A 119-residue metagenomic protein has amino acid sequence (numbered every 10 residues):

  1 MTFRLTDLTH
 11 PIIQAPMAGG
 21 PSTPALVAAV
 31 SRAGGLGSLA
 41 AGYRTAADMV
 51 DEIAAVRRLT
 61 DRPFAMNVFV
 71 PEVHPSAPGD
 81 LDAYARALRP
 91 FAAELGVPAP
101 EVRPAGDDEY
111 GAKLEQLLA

Functional and structural regions predicted by a protein language model:
M1-A119: Active-site entrance/lid segments in N-terminal catalytic domains of soluble metabolic enzymes
